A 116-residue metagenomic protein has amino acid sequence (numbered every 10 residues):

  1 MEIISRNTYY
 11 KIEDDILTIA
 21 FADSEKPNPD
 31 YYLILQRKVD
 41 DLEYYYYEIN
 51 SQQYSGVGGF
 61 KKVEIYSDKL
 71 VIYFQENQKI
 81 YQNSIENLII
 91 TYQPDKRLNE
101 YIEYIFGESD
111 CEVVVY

Functional and structural regions predicted by a protein language model:
M1-E64: The feature represents the first ordered module of a protein
Q36-R37, I89-I90, V115: Short, charged/polar low-complexity linear motifs in solvent-exposed/disordered segments
N50-Y104: Amphipathic protein-protein interaction modules
E108-Y116: Short glycine-rich, low-complexity/disordered patches
